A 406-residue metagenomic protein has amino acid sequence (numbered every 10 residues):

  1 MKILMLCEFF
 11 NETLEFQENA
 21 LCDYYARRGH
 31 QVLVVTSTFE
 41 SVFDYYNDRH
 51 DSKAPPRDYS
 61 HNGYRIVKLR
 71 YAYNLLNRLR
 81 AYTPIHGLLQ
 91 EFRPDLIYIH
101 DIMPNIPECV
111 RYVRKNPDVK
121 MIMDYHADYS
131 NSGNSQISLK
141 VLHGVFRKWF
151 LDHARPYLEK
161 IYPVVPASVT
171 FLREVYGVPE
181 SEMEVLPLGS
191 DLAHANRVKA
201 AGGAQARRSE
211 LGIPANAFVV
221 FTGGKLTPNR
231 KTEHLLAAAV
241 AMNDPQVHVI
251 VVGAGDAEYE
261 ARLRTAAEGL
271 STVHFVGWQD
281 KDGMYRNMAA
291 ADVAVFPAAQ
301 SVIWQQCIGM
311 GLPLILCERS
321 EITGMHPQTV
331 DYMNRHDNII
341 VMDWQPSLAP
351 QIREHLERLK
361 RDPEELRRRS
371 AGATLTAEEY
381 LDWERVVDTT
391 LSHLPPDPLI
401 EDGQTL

Functional and structural regions predicted by a protein language model:
M1-K53, D58-S60, V240-M242, E384 (+2 more regions): N-terminal subdomain of nucleotide-sugar transferases
L4, Y162, P214-R230, L236-A239 (+1 more regions): Conserved donor-binding/catalytic core segment of Leloir-type glycosyltransferases
T38, A167, G189: Carbohydrate-associated surface elements
E40-S41, S190, G223, H248-A261 (+1 more regions): Glycosyltransferase donor-sugar binding loop
R80-T83, I97-D118, I122-N131, Q300: An aromatic- and histidine-rich active-site surface loop
P107, Y129, V141-I161: Membrane-proximal helix-turn-helix segments that form the acceptor-binding/catalytic region of lipid-linked
G253, A261-D282: Nucleotide-activated donor-binding/catalytic signature segment of Leloir-type glycosyltransferases, i.e., the conserved
A289-Q300, L312-P313: Acidic donor-binding loop of glycosyltransferase active sites
